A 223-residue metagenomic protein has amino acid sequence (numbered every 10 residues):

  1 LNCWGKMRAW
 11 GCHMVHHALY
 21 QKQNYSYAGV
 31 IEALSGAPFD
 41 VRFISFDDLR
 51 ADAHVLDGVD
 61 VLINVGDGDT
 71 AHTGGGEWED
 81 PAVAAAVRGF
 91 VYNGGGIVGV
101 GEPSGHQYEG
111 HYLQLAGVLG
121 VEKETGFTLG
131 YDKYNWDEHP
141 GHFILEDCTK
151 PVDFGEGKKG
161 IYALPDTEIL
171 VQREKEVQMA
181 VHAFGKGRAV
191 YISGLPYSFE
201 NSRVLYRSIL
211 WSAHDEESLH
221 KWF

Functional and structural regions predicted by a protein language model:
L1-V59, L219, F223: Aromatic-Pro/Gly-enriched surface loop or interdomain linker that acts as a lid/target-recognition segment
L1-W4, I97-G99, Y108, L195 (+1 more regions): Non-catalytic C-terminal accessory domains or segments of carbohydrate-active enzymes
G5-R8, D67-A71, P103-Q107, L195-S198: Solvent-exposed loop/turn segments at secondary-structure junctions within structured extracellular/periplasmic domains
C12-Q23, D40, N64-D80, L195-P196: The substrate-binding groove and active-site-proximal loops of carbohydrate-active enzymes, especially glycoside
D47-A53, A82-A85, E174-Q178: Alpha-helical scaffolding within the catalytic cores of extracellular/periplasmic polymer-degrading hydrolases
D60-T70, V98, A189-Y191: Structural motif
D69, G74-K150: A glycine-rich, often tryptophan-bearing local segment used as a flexible ligand/cofactor-contacting loop or short
E124-R188, S193-R203, E216-F223: Catalytic beta-strand/loop cores that center a nucleophilic Ser/Cys/Thr and support acyl-enzyme chemistry
